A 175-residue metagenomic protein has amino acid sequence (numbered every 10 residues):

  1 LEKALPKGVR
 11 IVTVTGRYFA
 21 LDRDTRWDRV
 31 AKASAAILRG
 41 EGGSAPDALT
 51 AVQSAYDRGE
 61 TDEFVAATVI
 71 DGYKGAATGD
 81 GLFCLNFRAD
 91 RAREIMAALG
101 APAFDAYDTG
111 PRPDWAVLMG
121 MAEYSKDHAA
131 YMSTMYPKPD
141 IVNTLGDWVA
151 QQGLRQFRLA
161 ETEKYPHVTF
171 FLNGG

Functional and structural regions predicted by a protein language model:
L1-G175: Feature captures the catalytic ectodomains and active-site-proximal regions of enzymes that hydrolyze or transfer
